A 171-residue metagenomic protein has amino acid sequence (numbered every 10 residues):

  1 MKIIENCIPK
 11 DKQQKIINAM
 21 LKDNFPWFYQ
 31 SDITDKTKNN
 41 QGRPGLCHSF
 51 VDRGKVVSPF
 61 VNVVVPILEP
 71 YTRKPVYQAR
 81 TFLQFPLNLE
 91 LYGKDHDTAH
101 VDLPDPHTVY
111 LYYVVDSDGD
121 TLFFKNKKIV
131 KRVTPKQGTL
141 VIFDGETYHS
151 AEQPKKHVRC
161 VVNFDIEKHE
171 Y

Functional and structural regions predicted by a protein language model:
M1-P75: Non-heme Fe(II)/2-oxoglutarate
R53-Y171: Catalytic core of non-heme Fe(II) oxygenases with the double-stranded beta-helix
